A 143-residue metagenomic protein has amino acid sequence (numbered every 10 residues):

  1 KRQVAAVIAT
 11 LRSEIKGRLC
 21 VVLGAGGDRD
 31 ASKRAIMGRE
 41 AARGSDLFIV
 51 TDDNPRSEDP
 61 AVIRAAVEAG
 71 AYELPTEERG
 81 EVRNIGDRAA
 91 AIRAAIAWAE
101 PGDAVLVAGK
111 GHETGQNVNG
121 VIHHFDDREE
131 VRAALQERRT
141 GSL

Functional and structural regions predicted by a protein language model:
K1-L143: ATP-dependent carboxylate-amine ligase
